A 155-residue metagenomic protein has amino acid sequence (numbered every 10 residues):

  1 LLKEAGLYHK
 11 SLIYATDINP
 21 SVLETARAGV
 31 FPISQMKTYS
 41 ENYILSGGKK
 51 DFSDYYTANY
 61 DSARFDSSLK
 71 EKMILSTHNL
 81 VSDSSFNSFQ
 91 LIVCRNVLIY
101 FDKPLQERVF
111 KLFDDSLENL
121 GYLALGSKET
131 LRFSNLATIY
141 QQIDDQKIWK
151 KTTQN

Functional and structural regions predicted by a protein language model:
L1-Y8: Conserved SAM-binding loop of SAM-dependent methyltransferases across substrates and taxa, primarily the Class I
L7, D102, L117-E118: Helix-to-beta-strand junctions that scaffold the AdoMet/dcAdoMet cofactor pocket in Class I SAM-dependent enzymes
Y8-V93, V97, L105, L131: Extended basic-aromatic, gly/pro-enriched interface segments that bind polyanionic ligands
L91, R132-N155: Core SAM-dependent methyltransferase catalytic element
E107-N119: A short glycine-rich, Lys/Arg-flanked "PGG" loop and its adjoining helix->strand segment in the class I
N119-S127: Conserved beta-strand signature within the Rossmann-like core of class I S-adenosyl-L-methionine
